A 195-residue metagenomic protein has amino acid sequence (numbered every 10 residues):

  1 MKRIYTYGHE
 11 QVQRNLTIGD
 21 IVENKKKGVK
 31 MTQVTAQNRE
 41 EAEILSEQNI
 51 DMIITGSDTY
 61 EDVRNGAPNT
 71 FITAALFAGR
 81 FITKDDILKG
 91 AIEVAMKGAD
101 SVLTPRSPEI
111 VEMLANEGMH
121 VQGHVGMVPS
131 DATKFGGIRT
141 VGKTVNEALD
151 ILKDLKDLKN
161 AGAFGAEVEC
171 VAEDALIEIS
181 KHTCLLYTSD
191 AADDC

Functional and structural regions predicted by a protein language model:
K2-Y7, V12-I72, A78-H182, S189: Alpha/beta enzyme core
D190-C195: Single conserved hydrophobic/aromatic residue that forms the stacking wall/gate of nucleotide- or nucleobase-binding
